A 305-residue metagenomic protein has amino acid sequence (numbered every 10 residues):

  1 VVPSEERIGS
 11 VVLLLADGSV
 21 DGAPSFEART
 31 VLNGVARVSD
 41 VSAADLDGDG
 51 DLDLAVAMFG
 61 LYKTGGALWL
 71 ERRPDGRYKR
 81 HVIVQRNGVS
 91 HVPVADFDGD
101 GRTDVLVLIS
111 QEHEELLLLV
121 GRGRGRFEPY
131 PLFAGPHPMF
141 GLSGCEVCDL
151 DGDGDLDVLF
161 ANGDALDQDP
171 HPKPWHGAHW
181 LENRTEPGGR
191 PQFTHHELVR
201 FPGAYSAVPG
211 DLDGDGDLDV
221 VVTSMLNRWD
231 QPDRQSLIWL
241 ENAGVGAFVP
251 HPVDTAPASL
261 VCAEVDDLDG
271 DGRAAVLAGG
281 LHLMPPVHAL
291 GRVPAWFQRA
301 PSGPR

Functional and structural regions predicted by a protein language model:
V1-R305: Beta-propeller-forming repeat regions
